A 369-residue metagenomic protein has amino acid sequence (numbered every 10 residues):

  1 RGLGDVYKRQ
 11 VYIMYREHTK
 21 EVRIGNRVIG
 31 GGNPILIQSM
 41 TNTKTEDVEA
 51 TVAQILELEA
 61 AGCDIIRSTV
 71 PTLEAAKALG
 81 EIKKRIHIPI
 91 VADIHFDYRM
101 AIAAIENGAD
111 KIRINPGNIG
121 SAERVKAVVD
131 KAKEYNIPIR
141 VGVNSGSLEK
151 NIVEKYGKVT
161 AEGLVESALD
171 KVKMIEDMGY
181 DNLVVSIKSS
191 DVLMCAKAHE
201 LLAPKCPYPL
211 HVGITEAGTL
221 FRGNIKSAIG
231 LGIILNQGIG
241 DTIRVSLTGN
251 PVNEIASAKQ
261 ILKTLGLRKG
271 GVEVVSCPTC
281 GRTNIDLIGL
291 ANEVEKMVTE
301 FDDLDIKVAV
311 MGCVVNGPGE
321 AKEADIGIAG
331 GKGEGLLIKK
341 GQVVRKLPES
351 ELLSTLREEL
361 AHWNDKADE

Functional and structural regions predicted by a protein language model:
R1-Y7: Short, small-residue-biased leader/transition segments that mark boundaries at the very start of proteins
V11-S39, K296: N-terminal amphipathic alpha-helix/helix-capping segment at the start of soluble metabolic enzymes
P34-A50, T69, I88-F96, I152-V165 (+1 more regions): Active-site mouth loops of central-metabolism enzymes
I35-T41, I66-S68, I90-I94, I112-I114 (+6 more regions): Hydrophobic faces of well-ordered beta-strands that scaffold small-molecule active sites in alpha/beta enzyme cores
N42-V48, E59-E81, R113-S121, L183-V192: Glycine-rich, proline-tolerant flexible connector loops at the mouths of alpha/beta enzymes
Q54, L58, R67-N107: N-terminal active-site wall of soluble small-molecule enzyme domains
L73-I94, A127-I139, L202-Y208, V294-K296: Alpha-helix-loop-beta-strand connector modules within alpha/beta enzyme cores
N144, I152-V298: Catalytic alpha/beta core domains of metabolic enzymes, predominantly
